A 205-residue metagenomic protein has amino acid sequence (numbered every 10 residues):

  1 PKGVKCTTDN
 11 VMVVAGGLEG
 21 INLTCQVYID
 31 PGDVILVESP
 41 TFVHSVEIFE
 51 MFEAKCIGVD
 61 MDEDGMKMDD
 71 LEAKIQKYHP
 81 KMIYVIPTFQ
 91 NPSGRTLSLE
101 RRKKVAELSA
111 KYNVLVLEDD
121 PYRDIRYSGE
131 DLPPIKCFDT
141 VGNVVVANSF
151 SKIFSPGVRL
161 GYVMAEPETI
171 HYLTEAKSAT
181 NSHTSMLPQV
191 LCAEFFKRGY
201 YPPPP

Functional and structural regions predicted by a protein language model:
P1-Y112, D124-I125, E130-F138: Conserved core of the PLP fold type I
V34, V114-V116, V145: Hydrophobic "anchor" residues on beta-strands that sit immediately upstream of conserved functional sites
C137-P205: Conserved core segment of the aminotransferase class I/II
